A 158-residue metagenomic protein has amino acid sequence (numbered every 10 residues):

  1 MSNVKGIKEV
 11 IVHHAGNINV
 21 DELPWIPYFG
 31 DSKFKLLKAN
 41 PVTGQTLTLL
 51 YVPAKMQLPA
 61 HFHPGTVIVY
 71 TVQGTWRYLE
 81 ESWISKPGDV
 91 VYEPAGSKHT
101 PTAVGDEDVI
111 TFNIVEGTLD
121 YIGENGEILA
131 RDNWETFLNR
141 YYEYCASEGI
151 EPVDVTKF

Functional and structural regions predicted by a protein language model:
M1-G44, R131-D132, N139-F158: A short, N-terminal "cap"/entry segment at the start of jelly-roll beta-barrel domains of the cupin/DSBH fold
F34-L36, L47-L49, I68, V90-Y92 (+1 more regions): Conserved hydrophobic/aromatic beta-strand scaffold that supports enzyme active sites
L36-T43, M56-T66: Active-site region of the double-stranded beta-helix
P41, L79-H99: Short acidic-glycine-tyrosine-enriched beta hairpin
T48, A54, H63-G65, V91-Y92 (+1 more regions): Beta-strand-enriched cores of mature, soluble protein domains
T48-L50, L58-H63, E80-W83, T102-V104: Short histidine-centered beta-strand/loop micro-motifs that create catalytic or ligand/metal-coordination sites
P53-A54, H63-E80, K86: Glycine- and acidic-residue-biased ligand/ion/polar-headgroup-sensing regions
A95-E124: Ligand-binding loop in jelly-roll beta-barrel domains
